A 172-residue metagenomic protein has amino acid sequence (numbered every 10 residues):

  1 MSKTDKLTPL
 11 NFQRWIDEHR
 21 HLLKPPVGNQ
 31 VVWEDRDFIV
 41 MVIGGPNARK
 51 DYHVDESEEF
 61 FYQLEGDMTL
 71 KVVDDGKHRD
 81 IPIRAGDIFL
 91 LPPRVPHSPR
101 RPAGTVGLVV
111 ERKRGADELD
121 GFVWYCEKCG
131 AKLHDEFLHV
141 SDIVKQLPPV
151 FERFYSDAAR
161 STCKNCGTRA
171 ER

Functional and structural regions predicted by a protein language model:
M1-G44, R49-K50, Q146-R172: A short, N-terminal "cap"/entry segment at the start of jelly-roll beta-barrel domains of the cupin/DSBH fold
E34, V54, Y62, I83-A85 (+1 more regions): Conserved strand-loop elements at the edges of beta-sheets that form or border functional pockets
D37, P46-F60, G76-K77: A short beta-loop-beta micro-motif enriched in histidine and acidic residues
I43, P82-A103, R112: Conserved metal-binding segment of the jelly-roll/cupin
V54-V73, G107-V110: Short, conserved beta-strand element in jelly-roll/cupin
L70-V73, R79, A85-G86: A short mixed-secondary-structure module that forms the rim of ligand-binding clefts
V73-D75, P102, R112, L138: Surface loops and adjacent helix of pleckstrin homology
R112-R172: Cys/His-clustered metal-coordination modules, chiefly Zn-binding fingers
